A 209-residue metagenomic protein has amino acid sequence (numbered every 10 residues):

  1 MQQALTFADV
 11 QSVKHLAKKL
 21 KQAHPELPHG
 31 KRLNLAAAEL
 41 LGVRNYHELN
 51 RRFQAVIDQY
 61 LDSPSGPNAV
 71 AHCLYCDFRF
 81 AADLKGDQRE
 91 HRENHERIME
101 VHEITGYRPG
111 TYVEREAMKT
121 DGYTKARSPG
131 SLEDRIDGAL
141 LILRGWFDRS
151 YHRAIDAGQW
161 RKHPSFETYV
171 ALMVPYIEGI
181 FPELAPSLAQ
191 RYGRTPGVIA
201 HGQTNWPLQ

Functional and structural regions predicted by a protein language model:
M1-A69: C-terminal alpha-helical interaction appendages
L20, A36-L40, F53, S150 (+3 more regions): Generic structural signal for hydrophobic core residues of well-folded globular domains
Y46, R51, I57-P64, A69 (+3 more regions): Extended non-catalytic scaffold regions that mediate assembly and binding in large macromolecular machines
V70-C76: Short cysteine-rich clusters marking metal-coordination/redox-active sites
A81: Short functional micro-motifs and their immediate structural scaffolds
L84-G106: C-terminal recognition-helix end and immediately following basic linker of small zinc-binding "finger" domains
E103-T168: Long, charge-rich boundary regions
E167-Q209: C-terminal, charged low-complexity interaction regions
